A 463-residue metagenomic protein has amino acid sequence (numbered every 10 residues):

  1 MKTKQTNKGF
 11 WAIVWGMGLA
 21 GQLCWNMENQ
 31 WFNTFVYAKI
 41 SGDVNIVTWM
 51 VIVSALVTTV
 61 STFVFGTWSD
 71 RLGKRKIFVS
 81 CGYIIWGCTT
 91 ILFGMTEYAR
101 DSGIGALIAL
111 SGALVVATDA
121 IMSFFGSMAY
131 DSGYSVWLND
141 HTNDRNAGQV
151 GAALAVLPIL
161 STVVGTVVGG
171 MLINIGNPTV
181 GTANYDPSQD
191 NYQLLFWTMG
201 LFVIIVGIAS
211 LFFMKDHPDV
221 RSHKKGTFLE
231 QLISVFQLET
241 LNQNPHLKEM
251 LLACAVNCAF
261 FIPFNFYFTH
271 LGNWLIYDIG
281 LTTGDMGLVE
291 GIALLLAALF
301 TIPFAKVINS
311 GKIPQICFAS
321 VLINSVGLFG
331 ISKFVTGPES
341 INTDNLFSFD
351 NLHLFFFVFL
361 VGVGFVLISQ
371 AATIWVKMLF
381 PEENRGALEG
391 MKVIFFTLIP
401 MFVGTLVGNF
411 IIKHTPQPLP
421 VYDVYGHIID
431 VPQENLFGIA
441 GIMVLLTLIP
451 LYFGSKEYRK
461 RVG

Functional and structural regions predicted by a protein language model:
M1-K8, H217-C254: Juxtamembrane intracellular "pre-TM" segments in multi-pass secondary transporters
K2-L56, E249-V256, F260-I279, M286: Helix-loop boundary and gating motifs at the non-cytosolic
T59, G148-N174, V393-T405: Glycine-rich segments within core transmembrane alpha-helices of 12-TM secondary carriers
S61-K74, F300-I313, I412: Helix-to-loop junctions at the C-terminal end of transmembrane segments in multipass secondary transporters
R71-I85, N309-L322: Cytoplasmic membrane-interface "Motif A"-like loop-to-helix N-cap segments of 12-TM Major Facilitator Superfamily
R75, I173-L201, I412-V444: A membrane-interface helix-boundary motif in multi-pass transporters
Y83-A109, I323-F347: C-terminal ends and interior cores of transmembrane alpha-helices in multi-pass membrane transporters/permeases
P314-S369: C-terminal transmembrane helical hairpin of 12-TM major facilitator-type secondary transporters
